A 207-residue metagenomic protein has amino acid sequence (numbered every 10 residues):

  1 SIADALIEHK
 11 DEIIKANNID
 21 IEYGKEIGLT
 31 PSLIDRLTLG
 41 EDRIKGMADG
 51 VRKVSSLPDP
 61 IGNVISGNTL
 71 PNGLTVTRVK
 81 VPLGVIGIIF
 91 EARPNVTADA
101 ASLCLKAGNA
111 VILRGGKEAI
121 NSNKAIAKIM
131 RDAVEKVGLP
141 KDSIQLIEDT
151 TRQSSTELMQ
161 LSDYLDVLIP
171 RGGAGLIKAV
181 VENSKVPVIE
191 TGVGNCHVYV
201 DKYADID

Functional and structural regions predicted by a protein language model:
S1, G108, L168: Residue-level signal for inorganic ion chemistry
S1-V76: N-terminal Rossmann-like NAD(P)+-binding subdomain of aldehyde/semialdehyde dehydrogenases
E12, N95, N121, Q153 (+1 more regions): Short alpha-helical
G40, K53, P71-R78, L146-S162: A structured beta-alpha segment of the ubiquitous adenosine-cofactor-binding alpha/beta core
D49, K53-A133, V137, L165 (+2 more regions): Conserved small-residue-rich beta-alpha loop and adjacent elements that most often cradle the phosphate/pyrophosphate
V85, L146-D207: Conserved NAD(P)+-binding/catalytic subdomain of aldehyde/semialdehyde dehydrogenases
P140-I144: Short acidic capping loops at alpha-helix termini that bridge into adjacent secondary structure
